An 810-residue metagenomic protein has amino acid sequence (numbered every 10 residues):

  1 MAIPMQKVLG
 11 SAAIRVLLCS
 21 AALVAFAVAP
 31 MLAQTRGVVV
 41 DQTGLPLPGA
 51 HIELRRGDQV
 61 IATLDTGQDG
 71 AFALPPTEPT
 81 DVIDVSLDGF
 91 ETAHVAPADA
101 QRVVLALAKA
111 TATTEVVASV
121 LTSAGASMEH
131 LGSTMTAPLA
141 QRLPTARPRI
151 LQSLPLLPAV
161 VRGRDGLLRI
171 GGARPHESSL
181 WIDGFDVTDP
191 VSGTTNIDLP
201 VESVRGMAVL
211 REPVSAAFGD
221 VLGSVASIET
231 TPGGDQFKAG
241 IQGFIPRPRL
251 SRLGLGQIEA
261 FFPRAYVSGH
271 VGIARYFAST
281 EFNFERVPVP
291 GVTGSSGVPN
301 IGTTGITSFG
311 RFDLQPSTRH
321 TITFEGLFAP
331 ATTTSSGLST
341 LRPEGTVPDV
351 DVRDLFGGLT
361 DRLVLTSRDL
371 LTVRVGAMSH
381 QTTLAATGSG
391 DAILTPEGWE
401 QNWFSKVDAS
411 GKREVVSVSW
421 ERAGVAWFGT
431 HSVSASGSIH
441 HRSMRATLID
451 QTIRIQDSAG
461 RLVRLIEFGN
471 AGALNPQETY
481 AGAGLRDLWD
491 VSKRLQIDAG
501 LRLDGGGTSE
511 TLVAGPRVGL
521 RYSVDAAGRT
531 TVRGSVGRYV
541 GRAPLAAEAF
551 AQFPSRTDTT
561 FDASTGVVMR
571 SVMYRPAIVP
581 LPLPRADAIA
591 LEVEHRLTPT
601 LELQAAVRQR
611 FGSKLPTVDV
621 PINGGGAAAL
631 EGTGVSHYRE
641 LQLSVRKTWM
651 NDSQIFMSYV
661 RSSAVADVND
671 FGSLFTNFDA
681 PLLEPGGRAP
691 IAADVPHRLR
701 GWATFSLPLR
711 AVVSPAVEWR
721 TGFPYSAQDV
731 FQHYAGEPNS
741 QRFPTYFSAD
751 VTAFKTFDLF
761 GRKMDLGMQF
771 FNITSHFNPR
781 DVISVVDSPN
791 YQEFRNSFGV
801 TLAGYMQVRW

Functional and structural regions predicted by a protein language model:
P30-M128, T136, D186-T188, P200-E202: Periplasm-facing N-terminal accessory domains of Gram-negative outer-membrane beta-barrel systems
G67-D69, G89-A93, Q101-V103, E115-P232 (+6 more regions): Periplasmic N-terminal accessory/gating domains of Gram-negative outer-membrane beta-barrel systems
A118, I241-R247, A278-F284, F324-F328 (+10 more regions): Transmembrane beta-barrel strands of outer-membrane/channel proteins
G256-T332, D349-T372, P516: Transmembrane beta-barrel wall of Gram-negative outer-membrane proteins
T323-G484, I622-E640: Replace "related TpsB outer-membrane translocases also match" with "some related outer-membrane beta-barrels such as
G472, G519-T617, P621-A629, S636-Y638 (+1 more regions): Solvent-exposed loop/turn elements at secondary-structure boundaries
D490-S492, T600, Q604-Q728, Q807: Gram-negative outer-membrane beta-barrel transporters
R710-F731, F754-W810: C-terminal beta-signal and adjacent terminal beta-strands/loops of Gram-negative outer-membrane beta-barrel proteins
